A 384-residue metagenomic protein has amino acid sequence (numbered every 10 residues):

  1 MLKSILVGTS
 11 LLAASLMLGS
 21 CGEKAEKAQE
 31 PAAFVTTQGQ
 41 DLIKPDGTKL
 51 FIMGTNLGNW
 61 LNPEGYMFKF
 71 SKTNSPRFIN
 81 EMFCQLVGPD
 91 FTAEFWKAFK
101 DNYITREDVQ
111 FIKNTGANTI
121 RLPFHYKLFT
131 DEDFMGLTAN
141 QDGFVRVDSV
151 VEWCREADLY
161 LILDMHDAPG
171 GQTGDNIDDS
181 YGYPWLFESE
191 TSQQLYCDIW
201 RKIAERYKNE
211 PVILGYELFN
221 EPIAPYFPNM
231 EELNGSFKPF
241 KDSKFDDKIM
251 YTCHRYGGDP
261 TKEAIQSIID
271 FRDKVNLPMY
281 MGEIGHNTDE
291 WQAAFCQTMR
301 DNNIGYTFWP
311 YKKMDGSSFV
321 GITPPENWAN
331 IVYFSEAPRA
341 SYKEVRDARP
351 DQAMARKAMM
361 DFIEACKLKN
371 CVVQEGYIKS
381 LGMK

Functional and structural regions predicted by a protein language model:
M1-T9: Bacterial N-terminal signal peptides that target proteins for export
M17-S20: C-terminal motif of bacterial Sec signal peptides marking the signal peptidase cleavage site
G22-K27: Bacterial lipoprotein signal-peptidase II cleavage site
A28-A32: Short, basic/aromatic recognition patches
F34-V35, C197-R201, E205-K313, S318-P338: Extracellular glycoside hydrolase catalytic/binding regions
T37-I52, N56-F237: Active-site mouth of glycoside hydrolases
N56-D101, D246, M250-T252, G257 (+3 more regions): Glycan-binding loop/region signatures in secreted carbohydrate-active enzymes
T298, N302-T307, K312-K384: Extended, alpha-helix-rich binding/interface surfaces that flank or overlap catalytic cores and mediate recognition
